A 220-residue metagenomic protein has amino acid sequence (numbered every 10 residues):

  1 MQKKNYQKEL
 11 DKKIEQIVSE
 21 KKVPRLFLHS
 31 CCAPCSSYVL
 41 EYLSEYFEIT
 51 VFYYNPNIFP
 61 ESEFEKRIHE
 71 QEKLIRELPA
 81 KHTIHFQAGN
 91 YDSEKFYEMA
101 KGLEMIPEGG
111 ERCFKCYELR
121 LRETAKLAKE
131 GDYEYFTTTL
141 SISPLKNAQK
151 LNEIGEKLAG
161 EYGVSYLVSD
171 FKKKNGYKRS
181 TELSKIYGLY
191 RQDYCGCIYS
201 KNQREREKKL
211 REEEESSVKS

Functional and structural regions predicted by a protein language model:
M1-S220: Nucleotide-activated chemistry modules centered on ATP-dependent adenylation/adenylyltransferase
